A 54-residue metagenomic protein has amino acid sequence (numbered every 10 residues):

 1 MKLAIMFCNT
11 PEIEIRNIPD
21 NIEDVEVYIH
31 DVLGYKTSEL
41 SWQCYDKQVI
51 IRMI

Functional and structural regions predicted by a protein language model:
M1-D31: N-terminal acidic leader/helix
H30-I54: Short, mixed-charge low-complexity intrinsically disordered segments
